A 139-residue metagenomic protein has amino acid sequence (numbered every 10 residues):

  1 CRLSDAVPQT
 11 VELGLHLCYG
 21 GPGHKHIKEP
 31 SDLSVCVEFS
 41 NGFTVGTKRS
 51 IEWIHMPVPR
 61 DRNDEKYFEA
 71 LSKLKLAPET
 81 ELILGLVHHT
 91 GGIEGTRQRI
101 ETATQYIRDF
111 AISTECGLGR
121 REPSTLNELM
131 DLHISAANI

Functional and structural regions predicted by a protein language model:
C1-G46, S50-V58: Active-site-facing alpha/beta catalytic cores
L15, N41-I139: Catalytic-face loop-and-helix region of soluble metabolic enzyme cores
